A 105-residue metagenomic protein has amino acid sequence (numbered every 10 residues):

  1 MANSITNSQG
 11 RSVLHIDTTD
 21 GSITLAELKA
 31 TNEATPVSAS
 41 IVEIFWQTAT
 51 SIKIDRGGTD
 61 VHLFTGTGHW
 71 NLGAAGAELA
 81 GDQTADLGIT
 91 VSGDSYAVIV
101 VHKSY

Functional and structural regions predicted by a protein language model:
M1-R11, D20, T90-Y105: C-terminal interaction-tip segments
N3, T19-V37: Surface-exposed ligand/attachment interfaces on beta-rich extracellular proteins
K29-N32, G66-W70, S104-Y105: A short, sequence-level motif marking secondary-structure junctions
P36, I52, L87: Beta-rich carbohydrate-recognition modules and glycan-binding surfaces
S38-T48: A short beta-strand element within beta-rich, extracytoplasmic domains of secreted/secretory-pathway proteins
A49-F64: Short, surface-exposed beta-strand/strand-loop-strand elements in extracellular ectodomains
V61-G76: Short, solvent-exposed S/T- and G/P-enriched segments that are highly enriched in secreted/extracellular and lumenal
G76-Y96: Noncatalytic modules at the cell exterior or secretory-pathway interfaces, chiefly beta-strand-rich lectin/adhesion
